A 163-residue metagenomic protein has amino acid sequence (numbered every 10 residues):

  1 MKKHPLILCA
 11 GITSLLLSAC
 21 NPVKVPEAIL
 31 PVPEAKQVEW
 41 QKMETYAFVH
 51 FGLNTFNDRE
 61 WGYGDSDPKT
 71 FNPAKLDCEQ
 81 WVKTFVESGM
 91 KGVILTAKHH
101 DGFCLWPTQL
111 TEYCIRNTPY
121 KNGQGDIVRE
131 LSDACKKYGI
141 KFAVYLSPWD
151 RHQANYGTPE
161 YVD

Functional and structural regions predicted by a protein language model:
M1-V23: Bacterial Sec-dependent N-terminal signal peptides
N21-D163: Mature catalytic domains of secreted/periplasmic carbohydrate-active enzymes
